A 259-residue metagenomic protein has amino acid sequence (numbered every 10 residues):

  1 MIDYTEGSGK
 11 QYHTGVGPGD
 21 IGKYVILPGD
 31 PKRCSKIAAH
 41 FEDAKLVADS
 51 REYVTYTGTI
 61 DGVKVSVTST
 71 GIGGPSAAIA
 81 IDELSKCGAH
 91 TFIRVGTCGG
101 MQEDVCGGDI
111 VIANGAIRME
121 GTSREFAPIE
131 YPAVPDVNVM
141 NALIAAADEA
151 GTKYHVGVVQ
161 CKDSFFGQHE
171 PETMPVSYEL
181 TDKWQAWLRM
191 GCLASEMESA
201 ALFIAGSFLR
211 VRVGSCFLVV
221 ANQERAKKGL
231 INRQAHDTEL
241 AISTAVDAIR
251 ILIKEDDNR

Functional and structural regions predicted by a protein language model:
M1-A142: Metabolite-binding pocket within alpha/beta catalytic cores that recognizes anionic/polar moieties
L27, P31-C34, T70-A77, P132 (+7 more regions): Generic structural signal for well-ordered, non-membrane alpha-helical segments in soluble metabolic enzymes
D43-D49, G151-V158, L252-R259: Flexible, glycine/charged-enriched surface loops at secondary-structure junctions
H90-T91, L193, R212: Short acidic/polar active-site loop segments enriched in Thr and Asp
A133-G191: Active-site rim beta-loop-alpha module in soluble metabolic enzymes
A142-A150, A205, T244-E255: Generic non-transmembrane alpha-helical segments
A200-Q234: Zn-dependent metallopeptidase/amidohydrolase metal-coordination segment
Q223-R259: His/Asp/Glu-rich mid-to-C-terminal helical/loop segments that flank catalytic regions of hydrolases
